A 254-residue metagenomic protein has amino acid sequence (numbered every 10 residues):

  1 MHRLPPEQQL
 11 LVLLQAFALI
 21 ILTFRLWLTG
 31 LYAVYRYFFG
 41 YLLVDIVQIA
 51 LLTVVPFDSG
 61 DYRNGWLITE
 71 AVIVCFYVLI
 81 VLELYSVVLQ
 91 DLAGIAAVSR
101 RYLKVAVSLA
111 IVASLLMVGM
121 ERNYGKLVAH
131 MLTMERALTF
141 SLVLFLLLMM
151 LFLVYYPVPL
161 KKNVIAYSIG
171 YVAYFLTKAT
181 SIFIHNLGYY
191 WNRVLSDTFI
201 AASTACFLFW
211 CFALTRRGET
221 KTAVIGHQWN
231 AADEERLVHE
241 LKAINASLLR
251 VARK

Functional and structural regions predicted by a protein language model:
M1-F17: Hydrophobic transmembrane alpha-helical segments in integral membrane proteins
P5, V47-T69, G188-W191: Helix-loop junctions on the outward
L19-W27, T53, G60, T69-L103 (+1 more regions): Internal transmembrane alpha-helix with an interfacial aromatic "cap," most often the third helix
G30-Y41, R101, K161-G170: Membrane-interfacial loop-to-transmembrane alpha-helix junctions, especially the N-terminal start
R36-V55, I73, Y171-I184: Hydrophobic alpha-helical transmembrane segments of multi-pass membrane proteins
L51-S59, M117-L127, F152-Y155, T180-Y189: Juxtamembrane "helix-exit" motif on the non-cytosolic side of transmembrane helices
V72-L82, R100-M120, M134-L151, S168-T177: Alpha-helical transmembrane segments of multi-pass integral membrane proteins
L151-F152, Y156-K254: C-terminal transmembrane-bundle signature of multipass membrane proteins, characterized by strong activation on
